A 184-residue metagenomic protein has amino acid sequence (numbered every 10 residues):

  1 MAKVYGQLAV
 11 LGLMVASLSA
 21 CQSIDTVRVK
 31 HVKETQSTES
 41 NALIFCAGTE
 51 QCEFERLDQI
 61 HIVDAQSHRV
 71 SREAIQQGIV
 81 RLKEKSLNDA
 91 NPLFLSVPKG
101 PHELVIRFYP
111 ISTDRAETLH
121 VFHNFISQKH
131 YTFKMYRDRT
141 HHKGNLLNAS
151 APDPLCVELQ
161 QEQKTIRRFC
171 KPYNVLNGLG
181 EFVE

Functional and structural regions predicted by a protein language model:
M1-S23: Sec-dependent bacterial lipoprotein signal peptides
C21-P98, R107-E184: Short loop/turn and low-complexity linker motifs enriched in small/turn-promoting residues
P101-E103: Long, low-complexity, largely intrinsically disordered segments of eukaryotic trafficking/secretory proteins
